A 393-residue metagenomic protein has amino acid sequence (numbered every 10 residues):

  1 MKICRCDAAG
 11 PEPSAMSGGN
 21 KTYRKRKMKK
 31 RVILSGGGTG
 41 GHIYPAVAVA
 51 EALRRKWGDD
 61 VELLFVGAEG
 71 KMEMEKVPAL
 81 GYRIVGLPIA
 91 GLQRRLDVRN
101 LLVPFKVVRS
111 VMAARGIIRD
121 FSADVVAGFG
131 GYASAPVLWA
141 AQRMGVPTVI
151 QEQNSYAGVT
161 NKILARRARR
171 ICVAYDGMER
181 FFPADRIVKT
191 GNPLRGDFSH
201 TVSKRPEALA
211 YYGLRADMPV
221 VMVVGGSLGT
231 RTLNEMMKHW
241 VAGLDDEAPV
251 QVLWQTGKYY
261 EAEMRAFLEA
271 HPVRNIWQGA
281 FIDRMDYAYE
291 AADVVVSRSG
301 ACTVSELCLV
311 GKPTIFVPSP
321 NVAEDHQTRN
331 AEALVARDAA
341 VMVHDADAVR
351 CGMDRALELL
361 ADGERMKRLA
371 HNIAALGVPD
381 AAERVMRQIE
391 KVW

Functional and structural regions predicted by a protein language model:
K29-G37, D59-K106, K258-Y260, H344-A346: Conserved nucleotide-sugar phosphate-binding/catalytic loop shared by glycosyltransferases and other
E62-L64, M72, R83, Q142-R205 (+1 more regions): Active-site-proximal region of nucleotide-activated glycan assembly enzymes, centered on histidine/acidic-rich loops
K71, K76, L80, S203-A210 (+4 more regions): Donor-nucleotide binding loops and adjacent catalytic segments primarily of GT-B fold Leloir glycosyltransferases
Y82, V146-P147, D293-V294, G311-S319 (+1 more regions): Structural loop-to-beta junction motif characteristic of Rossmann-like glycosyltransferase folds
A113-V126, A133-V149, K162-R170: Glycosyltransferases and closely related glycan-assembly transferases that use nucleotide-activated donors
A123-V125, E290-S305, K312: Acidic donor-binding loop of glycosyltransferase active sites
R365-P379: A short, well-ordered alpha-helix in the C-terminal region of glycosyltransferases
V378-W393: C-terminal alpha-helical cap of glycosyltransferases
